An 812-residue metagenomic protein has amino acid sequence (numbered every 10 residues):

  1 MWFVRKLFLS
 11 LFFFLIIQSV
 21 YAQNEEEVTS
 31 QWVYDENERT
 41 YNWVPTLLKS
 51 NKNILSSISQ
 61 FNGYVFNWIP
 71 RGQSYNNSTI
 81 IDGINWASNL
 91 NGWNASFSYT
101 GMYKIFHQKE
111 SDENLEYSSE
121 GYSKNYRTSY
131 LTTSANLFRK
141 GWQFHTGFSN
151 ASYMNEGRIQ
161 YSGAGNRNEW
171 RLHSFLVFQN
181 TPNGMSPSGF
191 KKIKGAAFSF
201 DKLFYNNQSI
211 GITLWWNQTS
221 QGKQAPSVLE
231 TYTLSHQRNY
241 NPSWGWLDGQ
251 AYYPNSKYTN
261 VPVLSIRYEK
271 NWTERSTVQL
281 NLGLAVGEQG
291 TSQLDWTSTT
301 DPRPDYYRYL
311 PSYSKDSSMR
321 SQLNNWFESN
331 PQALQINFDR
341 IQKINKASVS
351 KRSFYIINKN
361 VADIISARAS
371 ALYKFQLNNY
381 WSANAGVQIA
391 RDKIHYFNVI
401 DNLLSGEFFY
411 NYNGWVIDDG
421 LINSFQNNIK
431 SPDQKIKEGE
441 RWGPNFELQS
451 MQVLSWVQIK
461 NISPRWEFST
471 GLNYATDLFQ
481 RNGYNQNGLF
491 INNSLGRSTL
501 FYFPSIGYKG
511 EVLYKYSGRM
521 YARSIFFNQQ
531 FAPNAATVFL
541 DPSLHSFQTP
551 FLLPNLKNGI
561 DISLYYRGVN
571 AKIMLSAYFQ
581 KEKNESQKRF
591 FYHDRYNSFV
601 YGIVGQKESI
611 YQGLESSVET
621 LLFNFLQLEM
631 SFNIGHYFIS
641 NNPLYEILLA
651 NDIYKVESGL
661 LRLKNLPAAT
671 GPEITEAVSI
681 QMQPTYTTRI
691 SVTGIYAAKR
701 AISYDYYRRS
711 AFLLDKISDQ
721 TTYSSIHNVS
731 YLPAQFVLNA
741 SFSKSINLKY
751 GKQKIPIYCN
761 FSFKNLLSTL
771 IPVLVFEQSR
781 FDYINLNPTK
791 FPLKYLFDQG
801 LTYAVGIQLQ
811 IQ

Functional and structural regions predicted by a protein language model:
L48, W68-N114, Y130: Periplasmic plug
S96-H145, E156-R158: A beta-strand signature from Gram-negative outer-membrane beta-barrel systems, especially the internal plug domain
N150-T181, M185-Q224, P262-T273: Transmembrane beta-barrel wall of Gram-negative outer-membrane proteins
S209-R267, S292-N358, N423-I436, F590: Acidic/polar loop-and-plug regions of large Gram-negative outer-membrane beta-barrel proteins
S227, F425-K435, L478-L489, Y508 (+6 more regions): Surface-exposed extracellular loop regions of Gram-negative outer-membrane beta-barrel proteins, predominantly
N239-V263, R267, F446-L448, G496-E511 (+5 more regions): Outer-membrane beta-barrel signature, preferentially recognizing the C-terminal barrel domain of Gram-negative
N379, R465, K572, A577-K583 (+1 more regions): Gram-negative outer-membrane beta-barrel transporters
L628, Y696-L714, K744-Q812: C-terminal beta-signal and adjacent terminal beta-strands/loops of Gram-negative outer-membrane beta-barrel proteins
